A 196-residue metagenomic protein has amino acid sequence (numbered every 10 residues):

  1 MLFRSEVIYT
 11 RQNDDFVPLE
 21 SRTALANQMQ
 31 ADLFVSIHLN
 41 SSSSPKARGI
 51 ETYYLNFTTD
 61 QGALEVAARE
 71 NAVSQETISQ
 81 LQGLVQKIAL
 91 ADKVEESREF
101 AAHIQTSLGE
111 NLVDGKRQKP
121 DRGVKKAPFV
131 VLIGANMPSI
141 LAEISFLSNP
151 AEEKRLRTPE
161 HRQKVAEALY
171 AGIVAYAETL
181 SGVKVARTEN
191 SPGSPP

Functional and structural regions predicted by a protein language model:
M1-P196: Active-site-proximal helix/loop segments of hydrolytic enzymes
